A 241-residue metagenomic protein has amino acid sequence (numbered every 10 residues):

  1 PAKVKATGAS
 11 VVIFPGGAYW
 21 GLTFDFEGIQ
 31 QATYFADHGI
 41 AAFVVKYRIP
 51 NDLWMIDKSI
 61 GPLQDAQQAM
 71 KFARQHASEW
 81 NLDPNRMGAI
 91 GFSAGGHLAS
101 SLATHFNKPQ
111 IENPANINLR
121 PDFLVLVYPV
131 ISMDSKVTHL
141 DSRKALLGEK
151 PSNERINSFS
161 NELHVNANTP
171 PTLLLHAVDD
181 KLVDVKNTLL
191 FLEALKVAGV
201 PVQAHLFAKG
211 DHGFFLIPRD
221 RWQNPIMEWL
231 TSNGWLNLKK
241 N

Functional and structural regions predicted by a protein language model:
T7-G16: Short beta-strand element of the alpha/beta-hydrolase
P15-W20, V178: Active-site glycine-rich loops that stabilize anionic/oxyanionic intermediates across multiple enzyme folds
T23-A32, V45-P84, L216-R221: Catalytic nucleophile-loop/oxyanion-hole region of alpha/beta-hydrolase and closely related hydrolase-like folds
Q68-T138, I156: Primarily recognizes the serine-hydrolase "nucleophile elbow" in alpha/beta-hydrolase and SGNH/GDSL folds
P129-H164, P170, V197: Mobile cap/lid helix-loop segments that gate and shape the active-site cleft of serine hydrolases
M133, D179-V183: Acidic catalytic loop of the alpha/beta-hydrolase fold
N168, L174-H176, D180: Short beta-strand/loop motif that positions the catalytic acidic residue of the alpha/beta-hydrolase fold
V185-N241: C-terminal catalytic histidine-bearing segment of alpha/beta-hydrolase fold enzymes
